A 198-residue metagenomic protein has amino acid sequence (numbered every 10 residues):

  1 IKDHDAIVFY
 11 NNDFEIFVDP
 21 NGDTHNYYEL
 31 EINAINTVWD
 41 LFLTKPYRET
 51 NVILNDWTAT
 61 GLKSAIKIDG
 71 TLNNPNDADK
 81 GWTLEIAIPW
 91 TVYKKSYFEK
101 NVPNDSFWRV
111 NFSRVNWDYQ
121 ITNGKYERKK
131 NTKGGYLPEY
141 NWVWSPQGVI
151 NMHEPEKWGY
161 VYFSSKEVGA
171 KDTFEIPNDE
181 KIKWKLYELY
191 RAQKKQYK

Functional and structural regions predicted by a protein language model:
I1-Y190: Structural preference for beta-rich elements and adjacent junctions enriched in aromatics
E188-K198: Short, glycine/small-hydrophobic-rich surface segments
